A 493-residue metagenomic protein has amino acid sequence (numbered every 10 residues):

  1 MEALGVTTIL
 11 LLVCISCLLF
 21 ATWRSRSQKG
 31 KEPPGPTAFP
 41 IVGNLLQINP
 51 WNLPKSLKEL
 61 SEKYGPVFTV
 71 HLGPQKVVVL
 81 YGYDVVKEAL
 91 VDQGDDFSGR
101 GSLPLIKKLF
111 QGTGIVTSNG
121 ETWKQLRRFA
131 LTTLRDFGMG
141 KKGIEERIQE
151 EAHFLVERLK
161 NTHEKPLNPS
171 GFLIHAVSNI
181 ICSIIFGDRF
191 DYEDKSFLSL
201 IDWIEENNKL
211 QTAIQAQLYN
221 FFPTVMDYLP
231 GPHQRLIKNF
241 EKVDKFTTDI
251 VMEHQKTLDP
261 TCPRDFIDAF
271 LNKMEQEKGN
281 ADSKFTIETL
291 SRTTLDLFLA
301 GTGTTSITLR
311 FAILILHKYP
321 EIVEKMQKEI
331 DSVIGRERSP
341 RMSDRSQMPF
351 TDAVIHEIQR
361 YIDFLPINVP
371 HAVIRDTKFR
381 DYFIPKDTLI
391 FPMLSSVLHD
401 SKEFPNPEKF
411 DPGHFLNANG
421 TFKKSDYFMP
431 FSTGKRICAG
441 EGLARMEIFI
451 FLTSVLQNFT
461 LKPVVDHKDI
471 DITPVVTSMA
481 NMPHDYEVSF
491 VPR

Functional and structural regions predicted by a protein language model:
M1-Q28, N179: Terminal signal-anchor or tail-anchor transmembrane helices that tether membrane-associated enzymes to cellular
K29-R147, N168-P169, L173-S183, S196-V225 (+1 more regions): Cytochrome P450 substrate-recognition site 1
E32-T37, V79-A89, D96-S98, G187-L198 (+2 more regions): Classical protein tyrosine phosphatase
L45-K58, E62-G65, K242-D249, S339-D381 (+2 more regions): Conserved cytochrome P450 K-helix E-x-x-R motif and the immediately C-terminal K′/meander segment
G99-K107, K141-L309, K325, V475: Cytochrome P450 heme-thiolate monooxygenase catalytic core
P320-I322, E441-M479: Cytochrome P450 heme-binding "Cys pocket" and the immediately downstream C-terminal segment
R380, A418-I448, P474-V475: Cytochrome P450 heme-thiolate "Cys pocket" and heme-binding signature region
P392-G420: Conserved cytochrome P450 K-helix/beta-meander segment immediately N-terminal to the heme-binding cysteine loop
